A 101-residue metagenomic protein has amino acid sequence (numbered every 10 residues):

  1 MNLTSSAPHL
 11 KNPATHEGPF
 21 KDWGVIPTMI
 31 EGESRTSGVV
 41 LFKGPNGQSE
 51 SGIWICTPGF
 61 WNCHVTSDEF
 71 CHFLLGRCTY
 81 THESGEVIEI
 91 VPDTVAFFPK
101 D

Functional and structural regions predicted by a protein language model:
M1-Q48: A short, N-terminal "cap"/entry segment at the start of jelly-roll beta-barrel domains of the cupin/DSBH fold
E33, W61-C63, Y80: Short loop/turn motifs at secondary-structure junctions and domain boundaries
S34, G47-S49, T66, F73 (+2 more regions): Short, solvent-exposed coil/turn segments
V39-V40, G52, E69, E86 (+1 more regions): Residue-level detector of beta-strand structural context in well-folded domains
V40-V65, P99-K100: Conserved short histidine dyad/triad with adjacent acidic residue
F42, T81-E83: A generic structural motif
I55-C56, V65-Y80: Short, conserved beta-strand element in jelly-roll/cupin
S84-D101: Short acidic-glycine-tyrosine-enriched beta hairpin
